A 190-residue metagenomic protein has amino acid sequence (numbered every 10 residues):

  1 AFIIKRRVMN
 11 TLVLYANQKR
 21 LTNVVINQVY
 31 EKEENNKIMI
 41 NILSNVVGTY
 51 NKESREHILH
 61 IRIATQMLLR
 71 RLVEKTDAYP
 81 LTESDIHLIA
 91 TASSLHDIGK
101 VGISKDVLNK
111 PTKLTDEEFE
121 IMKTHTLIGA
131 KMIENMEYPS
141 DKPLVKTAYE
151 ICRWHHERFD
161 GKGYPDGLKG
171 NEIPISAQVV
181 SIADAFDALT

Functional and structural regions predicted by a protein language model:
A1-V8: C-terminal output helix
I3, L14-Y15, F186: Conserved short hydrophobic patches within well-ordered secondary structure
M9-Y30: The C-terminal output helix
Y30-E31, E150: TPR-adjacent "capping" and linker segments in tetratricopeptide-repeat scaffold/adaptor proteins
K37-T190: Histidine- and acidic-residue-rich, metal-dependent catalytic cores
